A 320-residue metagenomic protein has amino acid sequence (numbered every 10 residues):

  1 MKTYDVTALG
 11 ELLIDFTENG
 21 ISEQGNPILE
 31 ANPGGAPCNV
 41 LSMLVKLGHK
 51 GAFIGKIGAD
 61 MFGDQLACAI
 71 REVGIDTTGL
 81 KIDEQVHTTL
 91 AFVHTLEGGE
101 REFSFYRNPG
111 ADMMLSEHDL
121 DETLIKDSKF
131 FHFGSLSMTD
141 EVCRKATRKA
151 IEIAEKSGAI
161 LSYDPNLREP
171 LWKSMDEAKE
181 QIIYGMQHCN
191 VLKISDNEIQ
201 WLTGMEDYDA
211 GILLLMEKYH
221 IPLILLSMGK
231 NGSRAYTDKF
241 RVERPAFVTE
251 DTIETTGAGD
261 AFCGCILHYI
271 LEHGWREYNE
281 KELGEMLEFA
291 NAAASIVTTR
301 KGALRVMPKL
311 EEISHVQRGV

Functional and structural regions predicted by a protein language model:
M1-D76, L115: Glycine-rich phosphate/adenosyl-contacting loop at the front of the ribokinase-like
M1-T7, E152, E206-V320: Conserved phosphate-binding/catalytic region of the ribokinase-like
L12, L136, P165, A261: Active-site metal-binding loops of divalent metal-dependent hydrolases
K50-F133, S314-V320: Conserved N-terminal subdomain of the carbohydrate kinase-like
F62-I75, E180-H188, L213-M216, V248: Short, electropositive alpha-helical surface patch
T89, S135-T139, A294, R300-A303: Glycine-rich phosphate/pyrophosphate-binding beta-alpha loops
M138-L214, I221, N231-G232: Conserved beta-alpha-beta core of the PfkB/ribokinase-like small-molecule kinase fold
